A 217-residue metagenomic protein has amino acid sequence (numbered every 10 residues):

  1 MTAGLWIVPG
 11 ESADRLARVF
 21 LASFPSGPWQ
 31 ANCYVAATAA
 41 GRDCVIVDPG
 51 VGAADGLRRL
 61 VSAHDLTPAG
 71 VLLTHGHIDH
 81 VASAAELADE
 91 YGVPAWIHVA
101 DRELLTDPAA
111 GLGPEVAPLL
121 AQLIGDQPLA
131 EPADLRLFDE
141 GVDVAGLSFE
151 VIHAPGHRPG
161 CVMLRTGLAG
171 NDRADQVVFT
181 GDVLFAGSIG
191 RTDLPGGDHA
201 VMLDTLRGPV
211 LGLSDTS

Functional and structural regions predicted by a protein language model:
T2-A13: Short glycine- and acidic-rich boundary segments immediately preceding or forming the N-terminal edge of structured
A13-H64, M163-F179: Conserved beta-strand hairpin/beta-sheet module of binuclear metal-dependent hydrolase folds, prominently
F24-S26, A133, I152-P155: Short Gly/Pro-enriched turn/cap motifs at secondary-structure boundaries
R42, G52, G111-P118, S148-H153 (+1 more regions): Metallo-beta-lactamase
C44-V47, G70-L73, V151-H153: Short catalytic-loop micro-motif centered on adjacent basic/acidic residues
D48, D79-H80, G181-D182: Acidic active-site catalytic centers that drive phospho-/nucleotidyl reactions and related ester hydrolyses
V51-L147, G167: Active-site HxH/HxHxD metal-binding segment of metal-dependent hydrolases
